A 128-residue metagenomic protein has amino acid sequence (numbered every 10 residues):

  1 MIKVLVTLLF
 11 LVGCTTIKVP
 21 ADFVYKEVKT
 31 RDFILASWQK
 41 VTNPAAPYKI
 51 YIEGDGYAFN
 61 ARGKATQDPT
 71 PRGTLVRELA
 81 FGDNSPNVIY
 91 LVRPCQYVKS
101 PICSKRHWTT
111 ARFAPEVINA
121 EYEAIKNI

Functional and structural regions predicted by a protein language model:
M1-L8: Sec-dependent signal peptide recognition, specifically the positively charged N-region followed immediately by
V19-K26: Short, hydrophobic/aromatic-rich segments at coil-to-beta transitions
K29-K40: A short loop-to-beta-strand scaffold at the N-terminal edge of the catalytic core in hydrolase folds
W38-K40, E78-L79, E123-I128: A generic secondary-structure signal
V41-K99: Short, surface-exposed "cap/lid" segments of acyl-processing enzymes
I102-I128: Alpha/beta-hydrolase active-site loop
